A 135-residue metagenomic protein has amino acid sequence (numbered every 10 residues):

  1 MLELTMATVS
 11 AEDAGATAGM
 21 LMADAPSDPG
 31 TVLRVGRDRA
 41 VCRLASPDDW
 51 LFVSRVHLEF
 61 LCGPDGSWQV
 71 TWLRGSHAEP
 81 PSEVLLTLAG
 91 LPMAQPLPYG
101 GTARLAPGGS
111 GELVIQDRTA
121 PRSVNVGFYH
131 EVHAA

Functional and structural regions predicted by a protein language model:
M1-W50, L61, D65, P96-A134: Intrinsically disordered, low-complexity acidic Ser/Thr-rich regulatory segments
V35, H57-L61, G66-L86: Short hydrophobic/aromatic patches on the structural cores and recognition surfaces of FHA
R43-S46, W72-G75, E79, L91-M93: Functionally constrained cores in energy, signaling, and assembly domains
F52-R55: Short coil-to-beta strand junction motifs in C2/discoidin
S82-Q95, Q116: Short strand-turn-strand beta-turns centered on an Asx-Gly dipeptide
